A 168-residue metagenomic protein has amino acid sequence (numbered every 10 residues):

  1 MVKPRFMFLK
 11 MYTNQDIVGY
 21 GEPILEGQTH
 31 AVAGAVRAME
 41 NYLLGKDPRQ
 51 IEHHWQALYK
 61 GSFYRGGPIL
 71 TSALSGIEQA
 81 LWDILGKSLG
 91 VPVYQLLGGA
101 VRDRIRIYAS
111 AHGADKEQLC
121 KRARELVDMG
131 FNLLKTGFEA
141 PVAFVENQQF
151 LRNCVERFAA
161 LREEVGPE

Functional and structural regions predicted by a protein language model:
M1, I77, V127: Flexible C-terminal active-site loop/helix
M1-K10: Short, Gly/Pro- and small/polar-rich lid/capping loops
V2, G99-V101, E163-E164: Solvent-exposed alpha-helices and their adjacent loops that cap or buttress functional pockets in soluble metabolic
Y12-S88: Metal- or metallocofactor-binding catalytic centers and their adjacent structured scaffolds across diverse enzyme
A35, Q50, H54, A73 (+6 more regions): General structural feature for long, well-ordered alpha-helical segments within catalytic domains of soluble enzymes
G45, V91, G99, P167-E168: Short, well-ordered coil loops that connect the C-terminus of an alpha-helix to the N-terminus of a beta-strand
E78-A114, Q118: Glycine-rich, aromatic-flanked loop segments that form ligand/cofactor-binding clefts across common enzyme folds
R104-E168: Metal-dependent enolase-superfamily TIM-barrel catalytic cores that perform enediolate-based chemistry
